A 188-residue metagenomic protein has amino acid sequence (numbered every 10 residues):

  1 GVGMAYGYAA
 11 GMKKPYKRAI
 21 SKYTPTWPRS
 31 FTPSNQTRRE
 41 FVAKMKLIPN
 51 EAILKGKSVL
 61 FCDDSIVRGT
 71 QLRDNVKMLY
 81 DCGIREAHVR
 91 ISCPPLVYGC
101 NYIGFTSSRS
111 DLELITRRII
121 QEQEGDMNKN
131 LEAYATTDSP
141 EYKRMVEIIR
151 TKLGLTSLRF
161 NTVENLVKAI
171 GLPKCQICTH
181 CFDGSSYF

Functional and structural regions predicted by a protein language model:
G1-F188: PRPP-associated nucleotide enzymes
